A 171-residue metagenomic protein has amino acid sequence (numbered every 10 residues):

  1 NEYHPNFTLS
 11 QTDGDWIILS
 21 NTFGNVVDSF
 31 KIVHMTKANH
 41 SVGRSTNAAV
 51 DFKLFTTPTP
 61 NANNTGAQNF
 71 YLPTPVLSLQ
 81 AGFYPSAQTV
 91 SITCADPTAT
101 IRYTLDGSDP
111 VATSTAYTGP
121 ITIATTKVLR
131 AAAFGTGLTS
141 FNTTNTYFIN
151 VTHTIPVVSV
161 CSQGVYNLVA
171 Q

Functional and structural regions predicted by a protein language model:
N1-F52: Solvent-exposed beta-edge/loop recognition patches
K37-Q171: Short, compositionally stereotyped local motifs that mark structural "simplifiers"
